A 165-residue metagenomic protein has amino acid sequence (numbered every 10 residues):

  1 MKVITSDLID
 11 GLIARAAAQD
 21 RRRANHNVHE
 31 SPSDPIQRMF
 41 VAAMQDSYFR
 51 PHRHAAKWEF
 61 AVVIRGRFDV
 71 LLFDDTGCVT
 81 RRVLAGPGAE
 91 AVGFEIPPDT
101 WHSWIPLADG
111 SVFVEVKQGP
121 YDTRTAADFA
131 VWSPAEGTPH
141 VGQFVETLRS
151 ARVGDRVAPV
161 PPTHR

Functional and structural regions predicted by a protein language model:
M1-I36, R81-P87, T138-R165: A short, N-terminal "cap"/entry segment at the start of jelly-roll beta-barrel domains of the cupin/DSBH fold
R38-A42, F60, G93-E95, E115: Conserved hydrophobic/aromatic beta-strand scaffold that supports enzyme active sites
F40-A56: Conserved short histidine dyad/triad with adjacent acidic residue
S47-Y48, R67-D69, G110-V112, P120: Structural motif
P51, V70-L72, F94-I96, H102-L107 (+1 more regions): Short beta-strand His + acidic residue motifs that chelate non-heme Fe in jelly-roll/DSBH and cupin folds
A56-T76: Glycine- and acidic-residue-biased ligand/ion/polar-headgroup-sensing regions
D74-H102: Short acidic-glycine-tyrosine-enriched beta hairpin
C78, S103-R165: Double-stranded beta-helix
